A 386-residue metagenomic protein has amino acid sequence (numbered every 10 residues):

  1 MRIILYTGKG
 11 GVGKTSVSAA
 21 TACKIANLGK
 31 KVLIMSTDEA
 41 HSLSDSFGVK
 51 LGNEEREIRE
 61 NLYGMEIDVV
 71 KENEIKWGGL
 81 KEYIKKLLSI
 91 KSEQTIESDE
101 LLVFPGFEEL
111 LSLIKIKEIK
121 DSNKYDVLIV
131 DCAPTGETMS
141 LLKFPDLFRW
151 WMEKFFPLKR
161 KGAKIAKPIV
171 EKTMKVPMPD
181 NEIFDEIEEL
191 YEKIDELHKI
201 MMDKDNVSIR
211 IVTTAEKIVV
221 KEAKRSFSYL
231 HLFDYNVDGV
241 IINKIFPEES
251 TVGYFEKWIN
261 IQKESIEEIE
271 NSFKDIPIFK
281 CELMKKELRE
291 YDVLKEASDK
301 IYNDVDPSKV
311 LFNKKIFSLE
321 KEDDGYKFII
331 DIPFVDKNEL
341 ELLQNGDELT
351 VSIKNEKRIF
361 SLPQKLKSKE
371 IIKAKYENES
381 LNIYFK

Functional and structural regions predicted by a protein language model:
M1-V12, S16-D195: Nucleotide-state-sensitive switch-loop elements of NTP-binding domains
Y6, I359-S361, L366-I371: A cross-kingdom feature marking solvent-exposed beta-strand/loop segments within repeated, beta-rich binding/scaffold
L197-F334, T350, N355-K357, S361-P363 (+1 more regions): C-terminal lobe/tail of nucleotide-utilizing enzymes
K321-D323, Q344-G346, Y376: Generic beta-strand structural signal
N338, K367-K386: Beta-rich strand-turn-strand
N338-L343, E348-S352: Beta-strand-rich binding/interaction modules
